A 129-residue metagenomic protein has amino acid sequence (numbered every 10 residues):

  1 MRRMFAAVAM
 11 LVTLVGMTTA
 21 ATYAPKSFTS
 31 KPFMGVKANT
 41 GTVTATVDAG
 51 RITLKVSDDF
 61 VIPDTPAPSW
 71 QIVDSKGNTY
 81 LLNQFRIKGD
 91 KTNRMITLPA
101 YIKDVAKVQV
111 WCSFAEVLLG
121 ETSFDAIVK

Functional and structural regions predicted by a protein language model:
M1-V8: Bacterial N-terminal signal peptides that target proteins for export
V8-G16: Bacterial N-terminal signal peptides
A20-A49, K129: Transition segment at domain starts
L54-F60: Short amphipathic, basic-aromatic surface patches that mediate peripheral association with negatively charged
F60-D64, K103-D104: A short beta-turn/strand-edge loop motif at beta-sheet boundaries
S69-V73: Beta-strand signatures of extracellular beta-sandwich domains
K76-K103: An anionic, turn-rich surface loop/hairpin at beta-sheet edges that serves as a generic interaction/coordination patch
L98-S123: Short, exposed beta-strand-loop hairpins at the edges of beta-sheets in extracellular/periplasmic proteins
